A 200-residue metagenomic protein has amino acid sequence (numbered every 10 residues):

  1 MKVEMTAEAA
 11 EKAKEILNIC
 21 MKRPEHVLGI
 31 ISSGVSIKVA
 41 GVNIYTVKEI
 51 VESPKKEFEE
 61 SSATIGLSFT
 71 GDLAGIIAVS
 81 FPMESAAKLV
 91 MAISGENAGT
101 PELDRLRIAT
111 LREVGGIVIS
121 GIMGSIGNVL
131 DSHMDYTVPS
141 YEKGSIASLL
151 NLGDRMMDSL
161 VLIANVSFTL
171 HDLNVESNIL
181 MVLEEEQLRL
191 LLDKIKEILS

Functional and structural regions predicted by a protein language model:
K2-S200: Composition-driven recognition of glycine/serine/threonine/acidic- and proline-rich low-complexity segments and repeats
